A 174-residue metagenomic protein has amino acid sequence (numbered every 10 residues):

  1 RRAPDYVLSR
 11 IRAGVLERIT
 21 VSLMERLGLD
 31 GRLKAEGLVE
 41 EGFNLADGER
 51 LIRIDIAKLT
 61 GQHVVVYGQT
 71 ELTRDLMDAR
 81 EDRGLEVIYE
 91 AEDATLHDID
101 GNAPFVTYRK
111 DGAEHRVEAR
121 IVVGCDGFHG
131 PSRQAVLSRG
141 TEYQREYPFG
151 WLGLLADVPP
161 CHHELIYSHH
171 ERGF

Functional and structural regions predicted by a protein language model:
R1-A3: Conserved acidic E/D residue at the C-terminus of a beta-strand in Rossmann-like folds
D5-V7, P131-S132: Catalytic P-loop NTPase motifs of RecA-like helicase/translocase cores
L8-R83, A91, T95-G101: Active-site-adjacent segment of FAD-dependent monooxygenases/related oxidoreductases
D78, L85, Y89-F174: Conserved FAD-binding catalytic core of PHBH/FMO-like flavoproteins
